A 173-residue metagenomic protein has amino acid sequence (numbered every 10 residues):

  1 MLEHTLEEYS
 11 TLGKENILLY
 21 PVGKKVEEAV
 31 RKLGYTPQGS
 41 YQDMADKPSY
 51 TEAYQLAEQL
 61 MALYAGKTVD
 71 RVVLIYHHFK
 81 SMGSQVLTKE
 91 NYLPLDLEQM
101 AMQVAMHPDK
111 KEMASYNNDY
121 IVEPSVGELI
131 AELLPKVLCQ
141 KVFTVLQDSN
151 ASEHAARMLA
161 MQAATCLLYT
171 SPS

Functional and structural regions predicted by a protein language model:
M1-S171: C-terminal beta-strand-loop-alpha-helix "lid" module of Rossmann-like NAD(P)-dependent dehydrogenases
